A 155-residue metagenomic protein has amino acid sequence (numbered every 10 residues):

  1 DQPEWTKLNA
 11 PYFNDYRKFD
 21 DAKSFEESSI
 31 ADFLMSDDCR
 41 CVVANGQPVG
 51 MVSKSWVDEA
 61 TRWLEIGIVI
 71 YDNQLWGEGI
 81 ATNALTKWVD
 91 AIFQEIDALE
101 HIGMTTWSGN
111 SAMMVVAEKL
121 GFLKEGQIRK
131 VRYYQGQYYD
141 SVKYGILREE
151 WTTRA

Functional and structural regions predicted by a protein language model:
D1-E27, E150-A155: A short, well-structured alpha-helix characteristic of acyl/acetyltransferase catalytic modules
D1-E4, C39-A155: Acyl-donor (CoA/ACP) binding surface of acyl/acetyltransferases
F13, R17, L34, I96-D97: Secondary-structure transition/hinge residues
E26-S28, I70-Y71: Juxtamembrane/interface motifs at transmembrane-helix termini
S28-S29, W88: A ubiquitous structural signal for well-ordered alpha-helices
I30-S36, F122: Short loop/turn motifs at secondary-structure junctions and domain boundaries
